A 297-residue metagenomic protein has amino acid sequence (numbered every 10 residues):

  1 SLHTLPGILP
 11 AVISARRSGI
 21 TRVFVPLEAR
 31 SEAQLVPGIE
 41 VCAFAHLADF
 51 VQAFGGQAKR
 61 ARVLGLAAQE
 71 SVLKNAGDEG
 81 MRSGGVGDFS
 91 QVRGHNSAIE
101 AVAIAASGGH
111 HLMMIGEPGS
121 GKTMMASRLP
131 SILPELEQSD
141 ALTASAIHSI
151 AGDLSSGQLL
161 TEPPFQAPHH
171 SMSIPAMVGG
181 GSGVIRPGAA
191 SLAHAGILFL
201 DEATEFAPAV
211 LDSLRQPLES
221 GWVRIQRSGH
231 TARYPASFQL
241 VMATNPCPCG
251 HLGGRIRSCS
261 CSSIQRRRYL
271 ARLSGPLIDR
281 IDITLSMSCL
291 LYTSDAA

Functional and structural regions predicted by a protein language model:
S1-M113, Q226: Peripheral, non-AAA+ core regions of ATP-driven protein-machinery
A29-E32, D49, S120, I132 (+4 more regions): Conserved nucleotide-binding/hydrolysis micro-motifs of P-loop NTPases
L64-I104, D140-A190: P-loop NTPase nucleotide-binding/switch module
I115-D153: Walker A/P-loop
F165-Q166, I185-A195, I225-N245, I256-R257 (+1 more regions): AAA+/SF3 P-loop NTPase mechanochemical coupling elements
I185, D212-A232, G253-A271: Substrate-gripping "pore-loop 1 plus following alpha2 helix"
P187-L218, L252-G253, P276-L277: Conserved AAA+/SF3 P-loop NTPase catalytic/coupling segment centered on the Walker-B
Y292-A297: Conserved small/polar residues in nucleotide/adenosyl-binding loops
